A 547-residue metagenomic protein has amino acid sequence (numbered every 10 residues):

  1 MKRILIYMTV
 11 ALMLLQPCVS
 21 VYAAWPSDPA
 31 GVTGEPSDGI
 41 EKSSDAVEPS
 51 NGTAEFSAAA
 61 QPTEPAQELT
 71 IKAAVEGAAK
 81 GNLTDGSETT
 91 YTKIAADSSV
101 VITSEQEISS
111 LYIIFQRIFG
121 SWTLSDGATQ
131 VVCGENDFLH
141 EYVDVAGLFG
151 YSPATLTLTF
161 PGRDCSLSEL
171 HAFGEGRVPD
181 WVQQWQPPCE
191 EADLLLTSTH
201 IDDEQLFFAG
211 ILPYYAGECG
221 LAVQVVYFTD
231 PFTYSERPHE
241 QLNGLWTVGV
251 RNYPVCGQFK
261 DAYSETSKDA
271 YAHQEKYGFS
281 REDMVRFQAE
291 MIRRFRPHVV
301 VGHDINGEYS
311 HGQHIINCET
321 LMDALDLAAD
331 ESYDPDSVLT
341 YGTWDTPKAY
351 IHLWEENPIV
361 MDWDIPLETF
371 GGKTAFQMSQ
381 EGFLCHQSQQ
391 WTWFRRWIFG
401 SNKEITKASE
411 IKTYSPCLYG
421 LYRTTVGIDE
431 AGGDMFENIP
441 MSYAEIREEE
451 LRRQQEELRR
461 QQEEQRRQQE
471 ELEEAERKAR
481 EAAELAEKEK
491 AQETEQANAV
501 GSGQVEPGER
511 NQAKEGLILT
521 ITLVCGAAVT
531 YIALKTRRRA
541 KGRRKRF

Functional and structural regions predicted by a protein language model:
M1-I6: Positively charged n-region of N-terminal signal peptides that target proteins for export
L15-P29, A513, T536-R537: Sec-dependent signal peptide cleavage junction
V21-L83: Low-complexity, acidic Ser/Thr/Pro-rich repeat tracts that form intrinsically disordered stalk/linker regions of very
E64-T92, G120, A128, F138-G147 (+3 more regions): The feature marks non-catalytic terminal segments
A66-T70, V75-W122, D126-D334: Active-site beta-strand->loop->alpha-helix modules in alpha/beta enzyme cores, enriched in Gly/His/Asp(Glu)
N498-R510, G542-F547: Juxtamembrane low-complexity tails/linkers enriched in Ser/Thr-Pro and polybasic
G508-T522: Juxtamembrane/start-of-transmembrane alpha-helix segments at the extracytoplasmic/lumenal side of membrane anchors
G526-F547: C-terminal membrane-anchoring or membrane-association module
